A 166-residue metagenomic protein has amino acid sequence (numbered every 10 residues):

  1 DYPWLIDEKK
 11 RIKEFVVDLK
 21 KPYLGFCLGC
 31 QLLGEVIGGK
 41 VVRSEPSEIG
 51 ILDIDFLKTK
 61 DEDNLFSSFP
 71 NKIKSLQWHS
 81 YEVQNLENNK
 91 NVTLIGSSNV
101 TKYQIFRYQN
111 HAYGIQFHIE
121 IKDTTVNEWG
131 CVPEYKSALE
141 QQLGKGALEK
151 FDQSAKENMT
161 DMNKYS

Functional and structural regions predicted by a protein language model:
D1-K60: Cysteine-nucleophile active-site neighborhood
W4-D7, S98, D161-S166: Soluble or luminal CAZymes and related metallo-dependent hydrolases
D7-R11, T93, E128: Alpha-helical elements of Rossmann-like donor-binding domains used by nucleotide-donor carbohydrate transfer enzymes
V17-L24, D55-F56, N85, F106-N110 (+2 more regions): Short C-terminal domain-edge/linker segments immediately following a structured domain
I37-T124: Pocket-forming structural segment of enzyme catalytic cores
I119-S166: Acyltransferase
